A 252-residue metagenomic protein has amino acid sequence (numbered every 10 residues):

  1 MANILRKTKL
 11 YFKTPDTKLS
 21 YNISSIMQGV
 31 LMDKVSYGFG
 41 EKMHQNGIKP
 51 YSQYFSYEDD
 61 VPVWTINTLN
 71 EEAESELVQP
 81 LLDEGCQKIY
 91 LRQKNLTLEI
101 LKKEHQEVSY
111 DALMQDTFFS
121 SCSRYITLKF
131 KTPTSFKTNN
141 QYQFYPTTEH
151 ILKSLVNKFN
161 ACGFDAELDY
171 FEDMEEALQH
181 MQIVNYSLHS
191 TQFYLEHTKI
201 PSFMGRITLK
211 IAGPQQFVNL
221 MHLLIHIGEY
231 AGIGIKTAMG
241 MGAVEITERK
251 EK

Functional and structural regions predicted by a protein language model:
M1-K252: RNA-interacting cores
